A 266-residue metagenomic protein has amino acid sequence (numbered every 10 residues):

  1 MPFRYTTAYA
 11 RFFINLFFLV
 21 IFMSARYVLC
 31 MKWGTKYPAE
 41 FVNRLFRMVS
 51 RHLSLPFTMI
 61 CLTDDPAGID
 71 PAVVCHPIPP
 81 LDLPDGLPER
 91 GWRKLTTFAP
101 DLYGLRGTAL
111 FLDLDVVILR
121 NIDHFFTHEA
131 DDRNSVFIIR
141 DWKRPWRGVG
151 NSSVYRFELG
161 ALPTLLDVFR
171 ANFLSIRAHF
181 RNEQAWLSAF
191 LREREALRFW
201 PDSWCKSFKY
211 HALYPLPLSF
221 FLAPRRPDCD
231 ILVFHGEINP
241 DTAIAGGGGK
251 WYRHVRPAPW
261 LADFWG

Functional and structural regions predicted by a protein language model:
M1-F22: N-terminal amphipathic/basic-hydrophobic helices that include classical n-h-c signal peptides and signal-anchor
F17-D85, L102-L105, L159: N-terminal anchoring/stem segment of glycosyltransferases
S24, L55, P71, K94 (+4 more regions): Residues that flank catalytic or metal-binding motifs in active/ligand-binding sites
W33-K36, D65-G68, P80-L83, Y103 (+6 more regions): Short, solvent-exposed loop/turn segments at secondary-structure junctions
P38-E40, P84-R90, P145-N151: Short, charged, surface-exposed secondary-structure boundary motifs
A67, C75-L81, R93-V149, F157: GT-A fold catalytic core of metal-dependent nucleotide-sugar glycosyltransferases, centered on the diacidic
T127-S188: Conserved catalytic core of nucleotide-sugar-dependent glycosyltransferases
P163-F264: Catalytic core and acceptor-binding pocket of nucleotide-sugar-dependent glycosyltransferases
